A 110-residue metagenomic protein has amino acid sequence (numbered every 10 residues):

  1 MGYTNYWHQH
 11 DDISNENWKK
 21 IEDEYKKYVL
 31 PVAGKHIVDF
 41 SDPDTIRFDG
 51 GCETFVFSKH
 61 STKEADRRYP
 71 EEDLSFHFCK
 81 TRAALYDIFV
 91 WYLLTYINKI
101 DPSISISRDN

Functional and structural regions predicted by a protein language model:
M1-N110: Acidic (Asp/Glu-rich) sequence patches and key acidic residues that form negatively charged surfaces used
